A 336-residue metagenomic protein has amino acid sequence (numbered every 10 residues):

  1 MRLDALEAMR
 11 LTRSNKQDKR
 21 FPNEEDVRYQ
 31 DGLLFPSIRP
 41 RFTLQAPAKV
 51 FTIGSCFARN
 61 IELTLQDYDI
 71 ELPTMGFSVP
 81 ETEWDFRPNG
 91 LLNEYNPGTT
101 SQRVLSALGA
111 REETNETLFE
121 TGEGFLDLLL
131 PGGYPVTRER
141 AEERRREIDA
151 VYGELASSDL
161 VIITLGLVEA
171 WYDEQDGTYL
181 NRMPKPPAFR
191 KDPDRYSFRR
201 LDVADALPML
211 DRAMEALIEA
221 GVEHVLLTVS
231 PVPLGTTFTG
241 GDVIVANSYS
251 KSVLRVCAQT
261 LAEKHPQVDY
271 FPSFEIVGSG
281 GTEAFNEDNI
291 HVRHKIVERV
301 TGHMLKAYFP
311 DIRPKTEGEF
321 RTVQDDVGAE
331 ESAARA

Functional and structural regions predicted by a protein language model:
M1-A336: Extracellular glycan-modifying ectodomains
